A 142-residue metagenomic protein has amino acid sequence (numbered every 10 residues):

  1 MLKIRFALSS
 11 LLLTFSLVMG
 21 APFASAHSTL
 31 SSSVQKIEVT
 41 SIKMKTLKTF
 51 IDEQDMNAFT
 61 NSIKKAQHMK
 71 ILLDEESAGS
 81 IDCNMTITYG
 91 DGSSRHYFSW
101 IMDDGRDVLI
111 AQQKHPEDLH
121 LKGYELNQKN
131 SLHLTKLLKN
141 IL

Functional and structural regions predicted by a protein language model:
L2-S10, M19-L142: Function-determining sites in protein domains
L13-T14: Alpha-helical transmembrane segments of helical membrane proteins, especially in multi-pass transport, channel
